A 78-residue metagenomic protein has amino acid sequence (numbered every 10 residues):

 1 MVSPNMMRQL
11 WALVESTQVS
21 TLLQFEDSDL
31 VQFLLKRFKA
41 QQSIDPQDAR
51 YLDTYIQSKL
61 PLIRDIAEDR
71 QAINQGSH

Functional and structural regions predicted by a protein language model:
M1-D29: N-terminal acidic leader/helix
Q9, D29, F33, Y51-Y55: Amphipathic alpha-helical interaction segments
V14, L30-L34, I63: Polar low-complexity intrinsically disordered regions
V19-L22, Q41, A49: Intrinsically disordered, low-complexity regions
F33-Q41: DNA-recognition alpha helix
S43-H78: Short, charged early-sequence alpha-helical segments and their helix-coil boundaries
